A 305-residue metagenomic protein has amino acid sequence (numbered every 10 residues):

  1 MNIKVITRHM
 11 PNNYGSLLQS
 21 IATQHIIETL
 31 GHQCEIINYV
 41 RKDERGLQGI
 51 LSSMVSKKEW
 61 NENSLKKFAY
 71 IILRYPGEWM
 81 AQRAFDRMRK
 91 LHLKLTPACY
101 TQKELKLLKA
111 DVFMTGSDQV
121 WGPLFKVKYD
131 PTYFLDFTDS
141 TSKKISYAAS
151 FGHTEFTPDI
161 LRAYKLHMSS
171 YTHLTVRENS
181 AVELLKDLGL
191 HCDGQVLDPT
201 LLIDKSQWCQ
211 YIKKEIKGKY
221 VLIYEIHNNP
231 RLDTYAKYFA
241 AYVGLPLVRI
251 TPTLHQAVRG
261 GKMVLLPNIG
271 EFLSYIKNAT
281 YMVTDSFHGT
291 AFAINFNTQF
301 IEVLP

Functional and structural regions predicted by a protein language model:
N2, I216-L222, L245-P246: Charged active-site motifs of nucleotide-sugar-dependent glycosyltransferases
I3-Y14, L18-L166: Aromatic- and Gly/Pro-rich donor/ligand-binding loops that form nucleotide- or phosphate-bearing donor binding pockets
K94-A110, W121-K128, A148-K219, E225-I226: A nucleotide-sugar donor-handling region in carbohydrate enzymes
T115, V176, V283-T284: Short beta-strand scaffold positions
I145-G152, V182-L185, I226, R231-N268: Catalytic donor nucleotide-activated moiety binding site of glycosyltransferases and closely related
H191-P199, L247-R249, Q299-P305: Short hydrophobic/aromatic-enriched beta-strand-loop microsegments
D193-L201, K205, P252-T253, A257-D285: Donor nucleotide-activated moiety binding/catalytic core segment of transferases that use nucleotide-activated donors
Y275-P305: A donor-sugar binding/catalytic signature common to diverse glycosyltransferases and related nucleotide-sugar
